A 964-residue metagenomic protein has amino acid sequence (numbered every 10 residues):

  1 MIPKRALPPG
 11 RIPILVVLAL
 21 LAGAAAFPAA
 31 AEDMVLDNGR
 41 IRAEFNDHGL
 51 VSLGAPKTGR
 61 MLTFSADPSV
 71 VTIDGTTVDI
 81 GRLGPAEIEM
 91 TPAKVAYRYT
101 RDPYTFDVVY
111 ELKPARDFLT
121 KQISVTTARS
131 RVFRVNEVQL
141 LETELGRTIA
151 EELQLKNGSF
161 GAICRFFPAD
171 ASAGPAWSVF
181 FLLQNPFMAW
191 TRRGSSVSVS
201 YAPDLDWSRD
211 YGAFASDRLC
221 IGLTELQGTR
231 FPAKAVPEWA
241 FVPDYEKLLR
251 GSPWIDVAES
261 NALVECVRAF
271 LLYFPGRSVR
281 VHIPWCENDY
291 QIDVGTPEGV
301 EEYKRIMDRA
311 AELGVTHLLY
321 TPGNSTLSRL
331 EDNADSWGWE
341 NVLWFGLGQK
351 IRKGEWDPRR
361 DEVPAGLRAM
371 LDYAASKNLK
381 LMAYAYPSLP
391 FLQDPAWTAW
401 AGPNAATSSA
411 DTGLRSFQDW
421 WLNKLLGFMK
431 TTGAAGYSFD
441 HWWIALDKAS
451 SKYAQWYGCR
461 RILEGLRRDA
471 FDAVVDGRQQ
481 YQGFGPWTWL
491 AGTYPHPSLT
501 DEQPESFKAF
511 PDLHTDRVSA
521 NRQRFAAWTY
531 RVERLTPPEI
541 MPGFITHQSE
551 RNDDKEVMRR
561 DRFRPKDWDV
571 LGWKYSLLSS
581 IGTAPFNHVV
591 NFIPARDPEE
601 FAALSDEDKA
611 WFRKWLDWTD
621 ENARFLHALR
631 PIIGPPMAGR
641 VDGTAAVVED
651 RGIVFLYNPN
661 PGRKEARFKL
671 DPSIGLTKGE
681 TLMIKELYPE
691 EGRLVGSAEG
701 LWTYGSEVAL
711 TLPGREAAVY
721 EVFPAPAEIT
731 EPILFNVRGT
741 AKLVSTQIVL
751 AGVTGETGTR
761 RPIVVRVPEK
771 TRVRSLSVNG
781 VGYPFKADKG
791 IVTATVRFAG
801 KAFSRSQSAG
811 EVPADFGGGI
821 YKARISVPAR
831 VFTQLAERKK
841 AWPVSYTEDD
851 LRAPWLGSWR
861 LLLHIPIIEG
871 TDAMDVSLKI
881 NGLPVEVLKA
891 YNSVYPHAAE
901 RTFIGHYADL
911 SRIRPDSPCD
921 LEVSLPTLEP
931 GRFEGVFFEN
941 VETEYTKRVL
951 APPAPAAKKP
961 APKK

Functional and structural regions predicted by a protein language model:
P13-A25: Bacterial N-terminal signal peptides
E32-D102, V109, V773, N779-G780 (+1 more regions): Acidic-aromatic substrate-binding/catalytic surfaces of carbohydrate-active enzymes
V35-D37, T100-D102, A115, A128 (+8 more regions): Beta-strand-rich recognition/accessory modules
R40, Y110, L119-T127, R651-N658 (+1 more regions): Short, well-ordered beta-strand segments enriched in hydrophobic/aromatic residues
F45, C459-G692, L701, E707-A718: Active-site-proximal substrate-binding groove within the catalytic cores of carbohydrate-active enzymes
Y97-T148, E649: Acidic, contiguous internal or C-terminal segments within carbohydrate-active enzymes that form a structured patch used
S278-L426, K430-A449: Aromatic-lined carbohydrate-binding/catalytic grooves of carbohydrate-active enzymes
L629-R640, E649, L656-P843, D850-F933 (+1 more regions): C-terminal beta-sandwich/jelly-roll accessory domains of carbohydrate-active enzymes
